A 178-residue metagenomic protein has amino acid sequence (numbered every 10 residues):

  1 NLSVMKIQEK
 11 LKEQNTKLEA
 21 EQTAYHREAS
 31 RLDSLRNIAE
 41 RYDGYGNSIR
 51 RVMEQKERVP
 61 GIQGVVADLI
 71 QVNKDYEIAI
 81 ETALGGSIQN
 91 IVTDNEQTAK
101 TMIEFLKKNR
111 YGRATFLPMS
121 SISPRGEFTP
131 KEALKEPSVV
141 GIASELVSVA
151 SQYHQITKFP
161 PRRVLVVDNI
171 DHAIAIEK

Functional and structural regions predicted by a protein language model:
N1-D43: Extended, EK/Q-rich alpha-helical coiled-coil segments that serve as long dimerization/scaffolding arms in large
R27-K178: Hinge-like oligomerization/junction regions that interrupt long coiled-coil arms in large cytoskeletal
